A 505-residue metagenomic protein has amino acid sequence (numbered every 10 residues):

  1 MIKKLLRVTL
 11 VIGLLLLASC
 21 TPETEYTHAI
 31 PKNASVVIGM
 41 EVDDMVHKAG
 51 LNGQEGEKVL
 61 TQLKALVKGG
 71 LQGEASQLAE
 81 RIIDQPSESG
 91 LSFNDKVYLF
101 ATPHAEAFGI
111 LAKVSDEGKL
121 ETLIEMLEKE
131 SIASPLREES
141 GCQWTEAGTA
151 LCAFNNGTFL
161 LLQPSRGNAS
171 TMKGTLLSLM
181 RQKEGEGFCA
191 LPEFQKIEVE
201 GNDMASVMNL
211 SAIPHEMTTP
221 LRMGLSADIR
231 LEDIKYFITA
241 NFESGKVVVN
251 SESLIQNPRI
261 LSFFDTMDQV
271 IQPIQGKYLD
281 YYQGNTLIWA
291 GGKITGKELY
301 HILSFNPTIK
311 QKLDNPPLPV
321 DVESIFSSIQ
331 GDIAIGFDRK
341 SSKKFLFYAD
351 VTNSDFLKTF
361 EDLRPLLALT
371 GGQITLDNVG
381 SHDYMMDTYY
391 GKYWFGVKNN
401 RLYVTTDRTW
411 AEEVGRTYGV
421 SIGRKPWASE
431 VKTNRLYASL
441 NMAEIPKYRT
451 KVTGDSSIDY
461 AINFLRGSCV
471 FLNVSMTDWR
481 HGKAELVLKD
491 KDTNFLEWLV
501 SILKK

Functional and structural regions predicted by a protein language model:
M1-A18: Sec-dependent bacterial lipoprotein signal peptides
C20-I132, E138-E146, C189-T239, E243-K343 (+2 more regions): Structural boundary/hinge residues at secondary-structure and domain interfaces
G56-D95, E128-S244, N315-P319, V379-R480 (+1 more regions): An internal, short helix-loop-strand segment that often contains or flanks glycine-aspartate motifs
E106, A349-D350: Active-site acidic/histidine clusters and adjacent loop/turn architecture that either coordinate catalytic ions
A112, P164, S251-Q256, N400 (+1 more regions): Short, hydrophobic/aromatic-enriched beta-strand segments in well-ordered soluble domains
A112-D116, D350-F356: Short, surface-exposed ligand-recognition loops at beta-strand->loop->(often short) alpha-helix junctions that present
G296-L299, D355-F356, W410-E413: Flexible loop/turn segments at secondary-structure boundaries
K358-M385: Beta-propeller and related beta-repeat scaffolds in trafficking/envelope systems
